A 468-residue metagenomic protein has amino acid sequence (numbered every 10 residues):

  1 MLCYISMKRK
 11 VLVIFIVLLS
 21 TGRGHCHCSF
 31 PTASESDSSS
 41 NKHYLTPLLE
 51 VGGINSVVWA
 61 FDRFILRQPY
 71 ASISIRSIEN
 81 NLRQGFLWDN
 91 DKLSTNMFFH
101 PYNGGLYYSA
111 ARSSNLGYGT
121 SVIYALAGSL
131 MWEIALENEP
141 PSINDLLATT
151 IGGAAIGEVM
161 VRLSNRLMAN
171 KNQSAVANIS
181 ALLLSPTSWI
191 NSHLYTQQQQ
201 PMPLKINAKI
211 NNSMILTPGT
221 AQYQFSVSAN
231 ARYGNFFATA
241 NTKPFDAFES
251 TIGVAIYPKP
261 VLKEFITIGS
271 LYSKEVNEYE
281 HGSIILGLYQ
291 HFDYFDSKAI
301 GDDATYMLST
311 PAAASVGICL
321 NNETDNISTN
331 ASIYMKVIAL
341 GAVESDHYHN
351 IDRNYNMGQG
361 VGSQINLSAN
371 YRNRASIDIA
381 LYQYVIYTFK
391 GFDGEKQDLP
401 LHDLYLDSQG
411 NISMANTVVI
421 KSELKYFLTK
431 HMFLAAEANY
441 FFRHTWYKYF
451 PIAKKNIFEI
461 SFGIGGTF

Functional and structural regions predicted by a protein language model:
I16-F98, G104, R112-S114, Y118 (+10 more regions): N-terminal targeting leaders of membrane proteins
P31-S36, G85-F86, Y294-F295, L340-Y348 (+3 more regions): Flexible, solvent-exposed coil segments and beta strand-coil junctions, predominantly the extracellular/periplasmic
N103-G104, L136-N165, Q173, S180-L184 (+1 more regions): Alpha-helical transmembrane segments that form the membrane-embedded catalytic/substrate-binding core of multi-pass
Y118-N138, T150-A154: Small-polar-interrupted transmembrane alpha-helices in polytopic inner-membrane proteins
W132-P141, S213-I215, G234, G253-K259 (+4 more regions): Sequence/structural signature of outer-membrane beta-barrel proteins
T217-A221, D303-T310, I351-Q359, S408-N416 (+1 more regions): Replace "Gram-negative outer membrane beta-barrel proteins" with "bacterial and organellar outer membrane beta-barrel
F225-V227, N456-F468: Outer-membrane beta-barrel "beta-signal"
I333-M335, S345-H347, G360-M432: Intrinsically disordered, low-complexity segments enriched in Gly and acidic/Ser/Thr residues that form flexible
